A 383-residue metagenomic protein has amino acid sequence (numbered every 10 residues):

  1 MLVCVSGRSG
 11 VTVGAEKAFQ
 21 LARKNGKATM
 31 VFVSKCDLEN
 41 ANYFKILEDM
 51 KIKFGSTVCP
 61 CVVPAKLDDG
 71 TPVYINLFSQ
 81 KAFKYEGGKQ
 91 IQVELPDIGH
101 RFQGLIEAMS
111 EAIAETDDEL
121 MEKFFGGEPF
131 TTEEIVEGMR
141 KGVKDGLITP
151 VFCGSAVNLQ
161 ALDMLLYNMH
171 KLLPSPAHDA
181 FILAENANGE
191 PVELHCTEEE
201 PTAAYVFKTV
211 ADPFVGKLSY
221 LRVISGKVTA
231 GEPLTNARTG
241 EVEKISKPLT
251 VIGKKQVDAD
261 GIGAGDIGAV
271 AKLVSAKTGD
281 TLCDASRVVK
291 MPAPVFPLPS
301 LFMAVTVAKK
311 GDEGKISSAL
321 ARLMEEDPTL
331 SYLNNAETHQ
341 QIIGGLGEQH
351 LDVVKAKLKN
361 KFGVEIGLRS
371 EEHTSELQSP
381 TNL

Functional and structural regions predicted by a protein language model:
M1-S375, S379: Structural and coupling elements of P-loop NTPases
